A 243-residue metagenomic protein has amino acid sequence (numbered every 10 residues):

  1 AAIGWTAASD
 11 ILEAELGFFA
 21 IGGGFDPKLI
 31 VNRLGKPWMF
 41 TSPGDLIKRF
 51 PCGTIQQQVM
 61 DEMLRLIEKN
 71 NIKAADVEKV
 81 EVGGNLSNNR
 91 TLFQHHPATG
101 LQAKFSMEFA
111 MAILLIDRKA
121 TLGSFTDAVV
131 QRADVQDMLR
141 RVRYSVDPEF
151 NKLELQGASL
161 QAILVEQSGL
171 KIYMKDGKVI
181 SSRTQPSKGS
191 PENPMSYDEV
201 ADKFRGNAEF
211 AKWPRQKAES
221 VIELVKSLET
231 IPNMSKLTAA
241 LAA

Functional and structural regions predicted by a protein language model:
A2-A243: Terminal-appendage/accessory-domain detector
